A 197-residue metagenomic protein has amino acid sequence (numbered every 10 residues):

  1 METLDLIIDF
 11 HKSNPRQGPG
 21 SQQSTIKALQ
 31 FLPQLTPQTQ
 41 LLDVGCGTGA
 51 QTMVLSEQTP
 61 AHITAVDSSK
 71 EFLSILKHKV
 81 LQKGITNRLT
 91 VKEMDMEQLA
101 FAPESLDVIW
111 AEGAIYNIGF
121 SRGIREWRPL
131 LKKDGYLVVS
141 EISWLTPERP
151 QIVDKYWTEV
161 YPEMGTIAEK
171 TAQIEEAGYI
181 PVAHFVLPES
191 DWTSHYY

Functional and structural regions predicted by a protein language model:
I7-G20: Class I SAM-dependent methyltransferase Rossmann-like catalytic core, especially the SAM/SAH-binding loop
P19-P37: Conserved alpha-helix/loop element of class I SAM-dependent methyltransferases that forms part of the SAM/SAH-binding
L42, T48-Q98: Class I SAM-dependent methyltransferase SAM/SAH-binding core
E97-V108: A short acidic, Gly/Pro-enriched loop at the edge of an enzyme's catalytic core that lines a small-molecule cofactor
V108-S121: A short SAM/SAH-binding and catalytic strip from SAM-dependent methyltransferases
R122-Y136: A short glycine-rich, Lys/Arg-flanked "PGG" loop and its adjoining helix->strand segment in the class I
I142-Y161: Short, glycine-/aromatic-enriched active-site segment of Class I SAM-dependent methyltransferases
E159-Y197: Substrate-binding/catalytic lobe of Class I Rossmann-like enzymes that use SAM or dcSAM, i.e., the mid-to-C-terminal
